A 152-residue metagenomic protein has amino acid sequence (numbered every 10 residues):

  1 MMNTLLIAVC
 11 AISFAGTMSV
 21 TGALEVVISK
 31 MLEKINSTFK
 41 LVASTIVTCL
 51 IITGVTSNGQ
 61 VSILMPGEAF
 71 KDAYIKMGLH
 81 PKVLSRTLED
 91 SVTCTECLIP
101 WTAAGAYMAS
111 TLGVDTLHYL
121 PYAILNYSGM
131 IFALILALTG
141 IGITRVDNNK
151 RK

Functional and structural regions predicted by a protein language model:
M1-D72: Membrane-embedded alpha-helical segments and adjacent helix-loop junctions characteristic of multi-pass solute
N3, G16, T93-P100: Membrane-embedded alpha-helical bundles that form the substrate/pore pathway in multi-pass transport systems
M18-T21, I51-V55, L98, A109 (+1 more regions): Structural signature of transmembrane alpha-helix termini at the membrane-water interface
A23, N36-T38, D72-L84, S110-L117 (+1 more regions): Juxtamembrane helix-boundary/capping and inter-helix hinge elements in multi-pass membrane proteins
S29, E68, K82, R86-E89 (+3 more regions): A generic structural signal for well-ordered alpha-helical surface patches
K40-T53, M77-L98, P121-S128: Alpha-helical transmembrane segments of multi-pass membrane proteins
I46-C49, S62-M65, V83, T102-M108 (+1 more regions): Juxtamembrane/interface motifs at transmembrane-helix termini
K76, G105-K152: Juxtamembrane and boundary regions of transmembrane helices in multi-pass small-molecule transporters and channels
